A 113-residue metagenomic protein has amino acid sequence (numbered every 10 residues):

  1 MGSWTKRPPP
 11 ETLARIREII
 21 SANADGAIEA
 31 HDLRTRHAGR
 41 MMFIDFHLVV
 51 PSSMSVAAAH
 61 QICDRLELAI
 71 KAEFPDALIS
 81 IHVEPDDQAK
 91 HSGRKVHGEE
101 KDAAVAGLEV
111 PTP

Functional and structural regions predicted by a protein language model:
M1-P113: Alpha-helical transmembrane segments and adjacent TM-loop junctions that form the membrane-embedded core of multi-pass
